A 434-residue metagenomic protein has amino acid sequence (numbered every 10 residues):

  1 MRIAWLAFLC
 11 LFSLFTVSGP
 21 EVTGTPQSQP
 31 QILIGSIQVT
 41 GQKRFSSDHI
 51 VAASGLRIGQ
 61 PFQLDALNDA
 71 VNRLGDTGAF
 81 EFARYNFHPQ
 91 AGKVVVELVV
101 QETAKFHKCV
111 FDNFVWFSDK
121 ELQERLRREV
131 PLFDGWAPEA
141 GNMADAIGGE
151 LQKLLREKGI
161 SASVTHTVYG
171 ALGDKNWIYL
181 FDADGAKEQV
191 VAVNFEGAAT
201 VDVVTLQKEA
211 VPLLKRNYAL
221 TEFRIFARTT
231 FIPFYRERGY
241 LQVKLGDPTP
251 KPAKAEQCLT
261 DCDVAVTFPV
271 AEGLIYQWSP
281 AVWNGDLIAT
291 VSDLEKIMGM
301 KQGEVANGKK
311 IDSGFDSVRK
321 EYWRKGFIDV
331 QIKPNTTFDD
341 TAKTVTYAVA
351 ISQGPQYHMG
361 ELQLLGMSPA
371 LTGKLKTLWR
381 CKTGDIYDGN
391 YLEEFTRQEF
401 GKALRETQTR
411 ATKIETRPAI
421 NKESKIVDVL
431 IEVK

Functional and structural regions predicted by a protein language model:
M1-A4: Positively charged n-region of N-terminal signal peptides that target proteins for export
L6-T16: Bacterial N-terminal signal peptides
F15-Q27: Signal peptide processing junction and immediate N-terminal pro/mature segment of secreted/exported proteins
G24-K434: Interaction-mediating elements
